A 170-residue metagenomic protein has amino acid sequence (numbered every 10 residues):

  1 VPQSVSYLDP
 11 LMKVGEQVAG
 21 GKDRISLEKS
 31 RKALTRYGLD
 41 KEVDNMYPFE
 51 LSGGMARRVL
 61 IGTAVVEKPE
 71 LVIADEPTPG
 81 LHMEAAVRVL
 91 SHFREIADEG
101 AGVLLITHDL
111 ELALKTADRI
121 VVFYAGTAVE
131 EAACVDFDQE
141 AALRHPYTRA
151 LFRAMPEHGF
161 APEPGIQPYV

Functional and structural regions predicted by a protein language model:
Y47-L51, M55: Conserved ABC ATPase signature
V66-E70: A short, proline-enriched helix->beta-strand linker immediately N-terminal to the Walker B motif in ABC-type P-loop
V72-D75: Catalytic Walker B motif of ABC-type/P-loop ATPase nucleotide-binding domains
T107-H108: H-loop/switch region of ABC-family ATPase nucleotide-binding domains
A113-K115: A short, surface-exposed alpha-helical micro-motif characterized by mixed small hydrophobic and charged/polar residues
A133-V170: Short catalytic/signature loops enriched in Gly
